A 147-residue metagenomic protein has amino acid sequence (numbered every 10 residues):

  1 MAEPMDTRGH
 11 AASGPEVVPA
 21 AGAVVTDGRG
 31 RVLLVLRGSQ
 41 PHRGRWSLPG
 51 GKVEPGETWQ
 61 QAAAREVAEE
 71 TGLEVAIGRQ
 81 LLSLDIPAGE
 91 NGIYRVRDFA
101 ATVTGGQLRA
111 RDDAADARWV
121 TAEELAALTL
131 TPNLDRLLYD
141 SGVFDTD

Functional and structural regions predicted by a protein language model:
M1-G22: Acidic, metal-coordinating catalytic segment for phosphate/diphosphate chemistry, firing primarily on the Nudix
S13-V17, R45, E90-R95, R111-A114: A generic structural micro-feature
R31-E69, L73: Conserved Nudix-box catalytic region and its N-terminal flanking loop in Nudix hydrolases and closely related
R43-W46, L108-D147: Nudix hydrolase/Nudix homology domain
L73-L82: A short coil-to-beta-strand element that immediately follows conserved catalytic motifs
L84-Q107, R118: Active-site-adjacent beta-strand/loop module that shapes the phosphate/pyrophosphate-binding cleft
